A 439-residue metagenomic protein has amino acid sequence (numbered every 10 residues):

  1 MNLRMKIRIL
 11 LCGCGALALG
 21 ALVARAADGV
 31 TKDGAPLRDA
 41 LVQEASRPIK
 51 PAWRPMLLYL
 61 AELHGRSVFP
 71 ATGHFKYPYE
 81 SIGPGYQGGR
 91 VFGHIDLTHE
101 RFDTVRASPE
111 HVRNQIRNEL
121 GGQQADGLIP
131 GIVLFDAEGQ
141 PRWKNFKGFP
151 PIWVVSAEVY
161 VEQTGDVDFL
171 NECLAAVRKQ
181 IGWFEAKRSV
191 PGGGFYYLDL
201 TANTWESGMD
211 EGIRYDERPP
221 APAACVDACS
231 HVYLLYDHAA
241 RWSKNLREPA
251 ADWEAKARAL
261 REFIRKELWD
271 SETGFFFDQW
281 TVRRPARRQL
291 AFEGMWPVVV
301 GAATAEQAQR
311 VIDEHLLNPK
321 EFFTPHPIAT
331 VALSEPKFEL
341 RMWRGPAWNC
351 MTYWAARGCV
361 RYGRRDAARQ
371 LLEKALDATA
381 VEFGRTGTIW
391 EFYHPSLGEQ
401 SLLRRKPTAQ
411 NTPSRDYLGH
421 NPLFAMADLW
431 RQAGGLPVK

Functional and structural regions predicted by a protein language model:
N2-C12: Bacterial N-terminal signal peptides that target proteins for export
C12-A21: Bacterial N-terminal signal peptides
A24-A26: Boundary at the C-terminal end of the N-terminal hydrophobic targeting segment
D33, L37, P48, A52-L60 (+6 more regions): Extended, well-ordered alpha-helical scaffold segments
A40-V91, N114-K144, S189-A223, E262-A347 (+1 more regions): Extended glycan-interaction surfaces of carbohydrate-active proteins
R90-Q123, E293-A305, T352-R365, L372-A375: Alpha-helical support elements that line or immediately flank enzyme active sites and cofactor-binding pockets
F92-G121, W143-P191, A221-H238: Substrate-binding cleft of carbohydrate-active enzyme catalytic domains
F102-V105, V155-E162, L234-K244, V299 (+2 more regions): Short glycine/serine- and small hydrophobic-enriched flexible loop segments
